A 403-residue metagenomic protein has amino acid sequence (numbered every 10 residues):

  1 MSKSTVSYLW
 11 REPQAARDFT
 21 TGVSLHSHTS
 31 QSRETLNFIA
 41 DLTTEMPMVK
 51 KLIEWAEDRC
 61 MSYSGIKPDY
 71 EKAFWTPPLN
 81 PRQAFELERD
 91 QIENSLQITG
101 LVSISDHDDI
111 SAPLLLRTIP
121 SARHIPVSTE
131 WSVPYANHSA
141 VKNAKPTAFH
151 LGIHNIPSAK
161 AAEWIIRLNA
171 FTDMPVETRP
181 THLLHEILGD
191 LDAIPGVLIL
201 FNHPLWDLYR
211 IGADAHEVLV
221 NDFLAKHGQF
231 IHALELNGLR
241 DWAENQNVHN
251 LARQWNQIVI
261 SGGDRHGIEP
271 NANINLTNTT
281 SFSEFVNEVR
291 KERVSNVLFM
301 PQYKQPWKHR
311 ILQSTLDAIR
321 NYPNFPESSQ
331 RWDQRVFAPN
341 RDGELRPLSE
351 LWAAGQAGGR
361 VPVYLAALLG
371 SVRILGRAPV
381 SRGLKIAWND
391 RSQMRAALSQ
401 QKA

Functional and structural regions predicted by a protein language model:
S2-Y8, R33, D108-A233, L345 (+4 more regions): Extended substrate/RNA-proximal surfaces in nucleic-acid metabolism proteins
K3-E186, W242-H249: A metal-dependent hydrolase metal-coordination microenvironment
I104-H107, N202, L236-L239, G262-G263: Short His-Asn-centered micro-motif
H216-R240, T277-K291: Structural recognition of alpha->loop->beta junctions
V220-F223, W242-A252, F337-P339, E344-P347: A short, acidic, amphipathic alpha-helical segment used as a generic capping/interface helix at domain edges
L234-D241, A252, E269-N271: Acidic/histidine-rich catalytic cores of soluble enzymes
Q257-L276: Short acidic/histidine-rich active-site segments
E284-A357: Charged, amphipathic alpha-helical linkers/stalks
